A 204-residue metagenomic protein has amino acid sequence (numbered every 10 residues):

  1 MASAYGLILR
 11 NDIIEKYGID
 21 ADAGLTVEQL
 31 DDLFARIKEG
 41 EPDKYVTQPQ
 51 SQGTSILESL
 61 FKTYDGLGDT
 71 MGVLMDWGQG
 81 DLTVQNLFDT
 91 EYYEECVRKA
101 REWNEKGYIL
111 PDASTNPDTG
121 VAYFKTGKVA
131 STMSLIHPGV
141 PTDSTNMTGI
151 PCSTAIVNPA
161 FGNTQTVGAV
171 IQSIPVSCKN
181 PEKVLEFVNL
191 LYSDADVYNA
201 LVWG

Functional and structural regions predicted by a protein language model:
M1-G204: Extracytoplasmic/secretory soluble proteins
